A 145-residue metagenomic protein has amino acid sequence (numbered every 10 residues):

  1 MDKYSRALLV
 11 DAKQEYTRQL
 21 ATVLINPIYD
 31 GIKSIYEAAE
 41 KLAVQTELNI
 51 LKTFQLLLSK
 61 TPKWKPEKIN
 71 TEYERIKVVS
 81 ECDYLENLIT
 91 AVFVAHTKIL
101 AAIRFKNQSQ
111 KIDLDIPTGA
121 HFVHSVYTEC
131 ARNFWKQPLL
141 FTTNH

Functional and structural regions predicted by a protein language model:
M1-L114: Extended alpha-helical interaction segments
Q108-H145: Alpha-helical bundle/repeat cores within regulatory domains of eukaryotic proteins
